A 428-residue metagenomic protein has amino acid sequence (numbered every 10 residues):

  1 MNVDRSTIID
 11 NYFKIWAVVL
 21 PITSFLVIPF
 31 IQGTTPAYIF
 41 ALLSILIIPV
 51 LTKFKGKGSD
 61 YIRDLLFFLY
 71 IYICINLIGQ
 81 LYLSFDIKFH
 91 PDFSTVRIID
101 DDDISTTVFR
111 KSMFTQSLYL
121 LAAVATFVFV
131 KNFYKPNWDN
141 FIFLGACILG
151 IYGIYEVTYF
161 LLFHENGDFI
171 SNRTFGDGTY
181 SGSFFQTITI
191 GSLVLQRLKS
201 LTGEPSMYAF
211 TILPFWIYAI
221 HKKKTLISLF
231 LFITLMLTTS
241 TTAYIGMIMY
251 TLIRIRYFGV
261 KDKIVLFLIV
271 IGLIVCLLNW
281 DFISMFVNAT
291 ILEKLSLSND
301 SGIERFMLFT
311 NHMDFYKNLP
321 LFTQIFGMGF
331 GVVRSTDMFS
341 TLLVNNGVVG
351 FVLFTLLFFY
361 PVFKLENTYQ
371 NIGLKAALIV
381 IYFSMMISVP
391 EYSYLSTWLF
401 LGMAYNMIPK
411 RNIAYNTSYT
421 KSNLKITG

Functional and structural regions predicted by a protein language model:
I9, Y61-I73, L121, A125-N172: Interfacial loop-to-transmembrane-helix boundary motif in multi-pass membrane proteins
I9-I28, I45-A122, I381-S384: N-terminal hydrophobic segments of proteins, predominantly signal-anchor/transmembrane helices of inner/organellar
V18, I45, A377-S384, E391-G428: Transmembrane alpha-helices of multi-pass inner-membrane enzymes
L83-D101, I151-L201: Membrane-interfacial helix-loop-helix modules of multi-pass inner-membrane proteins that assemble, modify, or transport
L120-A125, D139-F163, I190-T239, I245-R256: Alpha-helical transmembrane segments of multi-pass inner-membrane proteins
K223-T225, I248-I255, D262-L266, N346-M386: Hydrophobic transmembrane alpha-helices and their immediate junctions
C276-T310: Flexible juxtamembrane loops connecting transmembrane helices in multi-pass membrane enzymes that build or modify
D300-R334, V348-F351: TM-adjacent membrane-interface loops and short helices in multi-pass inner/ER membrane proteins
